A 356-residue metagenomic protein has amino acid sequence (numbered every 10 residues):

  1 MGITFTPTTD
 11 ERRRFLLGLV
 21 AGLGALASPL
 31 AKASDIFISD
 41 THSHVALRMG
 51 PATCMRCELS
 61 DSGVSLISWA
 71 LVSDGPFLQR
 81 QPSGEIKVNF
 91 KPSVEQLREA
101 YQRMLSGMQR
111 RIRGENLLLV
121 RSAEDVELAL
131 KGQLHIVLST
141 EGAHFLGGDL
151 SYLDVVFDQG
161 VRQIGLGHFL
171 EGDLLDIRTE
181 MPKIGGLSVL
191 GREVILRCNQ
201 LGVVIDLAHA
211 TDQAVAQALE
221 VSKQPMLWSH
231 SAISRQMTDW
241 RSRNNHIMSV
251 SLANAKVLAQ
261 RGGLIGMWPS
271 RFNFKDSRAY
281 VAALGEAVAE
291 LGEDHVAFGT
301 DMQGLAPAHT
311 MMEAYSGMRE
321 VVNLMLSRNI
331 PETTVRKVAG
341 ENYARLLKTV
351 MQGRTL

Functional and structural regions predicted by a protein language model:
G2-D10, L16-K183, T238-F298, M302-L356: N-terminal hydrophobic targeting/anchoring segments and the immediately downstream early-domain regions of hydrolases
H144-F145, D158-W240: Divalent metal-binding pocket/active-site signature
